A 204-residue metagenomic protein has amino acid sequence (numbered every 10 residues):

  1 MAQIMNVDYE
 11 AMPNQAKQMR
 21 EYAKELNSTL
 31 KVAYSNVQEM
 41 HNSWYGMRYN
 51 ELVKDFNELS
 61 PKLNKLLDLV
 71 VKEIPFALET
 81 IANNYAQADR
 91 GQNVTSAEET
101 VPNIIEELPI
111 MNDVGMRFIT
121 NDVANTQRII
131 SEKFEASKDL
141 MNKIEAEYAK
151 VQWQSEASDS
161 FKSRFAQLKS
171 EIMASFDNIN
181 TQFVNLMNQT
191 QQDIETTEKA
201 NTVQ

Functional and structural regions predicted by a protein language model:
M1-Q204: N-terminal secretion-targeting helices of virulence/extracellular proteins, encompassing both classical Sec signal
